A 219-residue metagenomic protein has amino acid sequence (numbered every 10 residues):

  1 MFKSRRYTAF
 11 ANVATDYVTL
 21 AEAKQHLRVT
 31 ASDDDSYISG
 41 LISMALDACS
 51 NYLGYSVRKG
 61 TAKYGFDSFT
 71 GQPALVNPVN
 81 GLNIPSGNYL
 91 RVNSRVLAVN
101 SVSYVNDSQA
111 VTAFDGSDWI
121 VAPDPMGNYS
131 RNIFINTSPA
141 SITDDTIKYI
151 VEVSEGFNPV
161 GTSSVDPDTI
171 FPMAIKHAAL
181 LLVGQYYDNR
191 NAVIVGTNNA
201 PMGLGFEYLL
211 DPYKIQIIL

Functional and structural regions predicted by a protein language model:
M1-L219: Divalent metal-cofactor coordination and adjacent catalytic microenvironments
